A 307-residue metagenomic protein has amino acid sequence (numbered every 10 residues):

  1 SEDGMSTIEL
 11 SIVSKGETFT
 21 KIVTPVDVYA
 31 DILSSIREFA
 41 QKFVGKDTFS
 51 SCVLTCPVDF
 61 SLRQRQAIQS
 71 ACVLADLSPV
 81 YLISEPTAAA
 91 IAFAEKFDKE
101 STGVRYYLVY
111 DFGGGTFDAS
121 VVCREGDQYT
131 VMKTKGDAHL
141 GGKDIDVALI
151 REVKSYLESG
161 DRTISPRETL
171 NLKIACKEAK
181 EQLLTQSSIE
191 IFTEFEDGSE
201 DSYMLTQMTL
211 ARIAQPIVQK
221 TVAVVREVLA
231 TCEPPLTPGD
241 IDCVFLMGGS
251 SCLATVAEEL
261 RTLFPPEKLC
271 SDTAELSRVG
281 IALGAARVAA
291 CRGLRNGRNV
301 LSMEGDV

Functional and structural regions predicted by a protein language model:
S1-E2, S11-I22, V26, Q41-V307: Oxyanion-binding/catalytic loops of NTP- or PPi-dependent enzymes
T7-E9: AMP-dependent adenylate-forming
V28-D31: Inter-domain linker/hinge segments that demarcate the starts of reverse transcriptase and RNase H-type modules
L33-R37: Generic structural signal for well-ordered alpha-helices, preferentially at hydrophobic/aromatic core positions
